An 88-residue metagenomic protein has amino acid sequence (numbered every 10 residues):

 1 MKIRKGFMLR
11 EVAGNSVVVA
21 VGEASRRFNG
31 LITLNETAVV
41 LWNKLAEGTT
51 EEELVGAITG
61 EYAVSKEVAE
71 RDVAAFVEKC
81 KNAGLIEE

Functional and structural regions predicted by a protein language model:
M1-A46: Acidic, low-complexity/disordered tracts enriched in E/D and polar residues
G30-E88: Long, charge-rich, low-complexity alpha-helical segments
